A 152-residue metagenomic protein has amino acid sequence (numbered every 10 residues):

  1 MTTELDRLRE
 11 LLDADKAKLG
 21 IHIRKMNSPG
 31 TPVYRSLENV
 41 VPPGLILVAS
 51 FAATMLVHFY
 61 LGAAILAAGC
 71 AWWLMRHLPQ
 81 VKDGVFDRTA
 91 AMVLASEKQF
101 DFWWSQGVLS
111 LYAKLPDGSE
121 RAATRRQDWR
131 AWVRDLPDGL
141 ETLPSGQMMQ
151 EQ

Functional and structural regions predicted by a protein language model:
M1-L37: Cytosolic juxtamembrane N-terminal segments of multi-pass membrane proteins
L8, F51-A52, V85, T89-A90 (+2 more regions): Generic structural signal of hydrophobic/aromatic residues within well-ordered alpha-helices of folded domains
E10-K18, F100, S110-Q152: Polybasic, proline/glycine-rich intrinsically disordered low-complexity segments
T31-F59, G118, A123-T142: Short, amphipathic alpha-helical segments
N39-R88: Transmembrane alpha-helical hairpins and terminal membrane-anchor modules
A64, R76-H77, G107-V108, V133-L136: Short, isolated positions within intrinsically disordered regulatory regions of eukaryotic proteins
L78-R121: Cytosolic juxtamembrane segments of membrane proteins
